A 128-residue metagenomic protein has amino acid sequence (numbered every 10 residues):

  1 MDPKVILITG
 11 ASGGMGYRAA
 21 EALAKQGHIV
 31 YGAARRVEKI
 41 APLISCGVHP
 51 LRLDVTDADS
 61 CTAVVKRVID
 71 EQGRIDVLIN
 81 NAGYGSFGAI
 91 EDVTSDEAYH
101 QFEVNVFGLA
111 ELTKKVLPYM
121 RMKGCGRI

Functional and structural regions predicted by a protein language model:
S12-G13: Conserved glycine-rich cofactor-binding loop
Q26-A41: Conserved glycine-rich Rossmann-like NAD(P)H-binding loop of the short-chain dehydrogenase/reductase
P50, V93, Q101-F102: A hydrophobic alpha-helix adjacent to the NAD(P)-binding/active-site core of NAD(P)-dependent oxidoreductases, strongly
L53-A63, S95-D96: The beta1-alpha1 cofactor-binding region of Rossmann-like NAD(H)/NADP(H)-dependent oxidoreductases
R67-N80, S86: A glycine-rich helix->loop->beta "capping" turn within Rossmann-like NAD(P)(H)-dependent oxidoreductase domains
A89-I90, E97-Y99: Substrate-binding pocket helix/loop in short-chain dehydrogenase/reductase
T113-K114: A short, exposed helix-loop element centered on a Lys and neighboring polar residues
